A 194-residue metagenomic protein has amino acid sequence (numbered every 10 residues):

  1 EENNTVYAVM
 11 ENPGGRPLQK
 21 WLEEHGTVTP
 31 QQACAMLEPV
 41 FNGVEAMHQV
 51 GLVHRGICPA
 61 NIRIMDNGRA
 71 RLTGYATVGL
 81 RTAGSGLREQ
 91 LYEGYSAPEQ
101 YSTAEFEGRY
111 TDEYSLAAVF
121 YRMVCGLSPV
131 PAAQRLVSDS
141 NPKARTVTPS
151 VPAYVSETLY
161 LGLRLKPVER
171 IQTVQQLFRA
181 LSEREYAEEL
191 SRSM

Functional and structural regions predicted by a protein language model:
N3-P17, W21: Conserved short submotifs of the Hanks-type protein kinase catalytic core that shape the nucleotide-binding pocket
M36-L37: Activation segment signature within eukaryotic-like protein kinase domains
V40-L52: Protein kinase catalytic-loop region centered on the HRD/HxD motif
G56: Conserved catalytic-loop position in the HRD/HxD motif
N61-G74: Conserved protein kinase catalytic/activation segment
S85-G94: Activation loop
G94-L190: C-terminal lobe helix-coil module of Hanks-type protein kinase domains
